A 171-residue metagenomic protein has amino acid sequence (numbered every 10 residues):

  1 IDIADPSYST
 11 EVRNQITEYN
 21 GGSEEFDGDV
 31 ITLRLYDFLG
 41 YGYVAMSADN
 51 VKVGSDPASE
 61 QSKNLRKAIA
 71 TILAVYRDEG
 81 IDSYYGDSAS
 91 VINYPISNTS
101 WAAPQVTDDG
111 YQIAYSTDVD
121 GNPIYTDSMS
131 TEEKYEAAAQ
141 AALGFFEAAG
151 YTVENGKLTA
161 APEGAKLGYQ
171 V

Functional and structural regions predicted by a protein language model:
I1-N50, D82-S83: Extracellular/periplasmic solute-recognition and catalytic clefts
T32, G54-S55, S128, E132: Residues at structural and domain junctions
A45, G54-A58: A structural "hinge/loop" feature
V53-G54, R66: Residue-level signal for cytosolic alpha-helical hairpin/rod architecture
E60-V171: Append "and occasionally in soluble cytosolic enzymes with long acidic Gly/Pro-rich linkers
